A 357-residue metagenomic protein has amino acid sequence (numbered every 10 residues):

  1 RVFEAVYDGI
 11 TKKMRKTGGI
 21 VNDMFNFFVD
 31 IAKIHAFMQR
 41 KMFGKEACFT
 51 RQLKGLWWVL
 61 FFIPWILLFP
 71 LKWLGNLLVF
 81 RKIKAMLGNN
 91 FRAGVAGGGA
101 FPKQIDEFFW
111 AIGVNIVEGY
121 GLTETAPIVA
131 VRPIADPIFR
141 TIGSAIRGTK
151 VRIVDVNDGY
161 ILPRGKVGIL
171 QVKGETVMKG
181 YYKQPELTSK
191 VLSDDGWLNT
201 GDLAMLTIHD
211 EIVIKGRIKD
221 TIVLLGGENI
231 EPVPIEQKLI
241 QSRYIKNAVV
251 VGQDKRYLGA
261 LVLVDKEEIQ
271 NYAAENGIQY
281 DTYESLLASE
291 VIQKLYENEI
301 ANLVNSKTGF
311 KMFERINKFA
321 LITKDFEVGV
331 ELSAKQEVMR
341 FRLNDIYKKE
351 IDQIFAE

Functional and structural regions predicted by a protein language model:
V2, V6-P137, K150, K246: Gly/Ser/Thr-rich phosphate-binding loop
E4-D8, I153, L162, G259 (+2 more regions): Switch/connector loops and helix/strand junctions flanking conserved nucleotide-binding motifs in nucleotide-processing
A96, V250, K318-L321: Hydrophobic/anchoring residues in structured secondary elements
R140-A145, L192-D195: Short Gly/Pro-enriched turn/cap motifs at secondary-structure boundaries
R152, V156-G165, I169-L224: Conserved ATP-binding/catalytic segment of the ANL
G174, K179-G180, L203-E314, V328: AMP-binding/adenylate-forming catalytic core of the ANL superfamily
E284, E290, Y347-E357: Acidic/polar alpha-helix N-cap and adjacent early helical turns within long charge-rich amphipathic helices/linkers
